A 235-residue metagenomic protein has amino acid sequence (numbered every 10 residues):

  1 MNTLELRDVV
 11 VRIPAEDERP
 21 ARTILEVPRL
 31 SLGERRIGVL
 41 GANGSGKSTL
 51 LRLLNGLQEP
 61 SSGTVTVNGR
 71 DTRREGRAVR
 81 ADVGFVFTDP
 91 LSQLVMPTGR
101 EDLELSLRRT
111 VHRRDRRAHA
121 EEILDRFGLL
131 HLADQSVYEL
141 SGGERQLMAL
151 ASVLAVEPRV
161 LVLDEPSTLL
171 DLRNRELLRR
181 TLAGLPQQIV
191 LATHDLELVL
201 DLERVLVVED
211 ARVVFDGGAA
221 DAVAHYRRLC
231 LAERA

Functional and structural regions predicted by a protein language model:
L40-A42: The feature captures the beta-strand-to-loop junction immediately N-terminal to the Walker
N55: Helix-to-loop junction immediately C-terminal to a conserved catalytic motif
G63-R74, V79: Conserved ABC transporter NBD signature motif
R114-L132: Conserved ABC ATPase "signature" region
S136-L140, E144: Conserved ABC ATPase signature
L161-E165: Catalytic Walker B motif of ABC-type/P-loop ATPase nucleotide-binding domains
R212-A235: Conserved beta-strand-loop-alpha-helix hinge in the C-terminal portion of ABC ATPase nucleotide-binding domains
